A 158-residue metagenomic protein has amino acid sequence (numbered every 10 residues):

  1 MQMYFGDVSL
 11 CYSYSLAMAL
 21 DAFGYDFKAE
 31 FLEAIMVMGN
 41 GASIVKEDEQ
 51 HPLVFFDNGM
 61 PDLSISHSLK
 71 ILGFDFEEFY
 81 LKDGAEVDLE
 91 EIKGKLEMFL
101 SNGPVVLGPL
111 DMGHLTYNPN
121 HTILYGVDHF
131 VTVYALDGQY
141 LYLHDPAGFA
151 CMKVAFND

Functional and structural regions predicted by a protein language model:
M1-L89: Cysteine-nucleophile protease catalytic domains, especially the papain-like/related folds used in DUB/UBL proteases
D26-S43, E86-Y140, H144: Active-site-adjacent substructure of cysteine-protease-like catalytic cores
F76-D83, G126-T132, C151-D158: Short secondary-structure transition/capping segments
L136-D158: Noncatalytic regulatory segments and standalone regulatory/sensor domains
